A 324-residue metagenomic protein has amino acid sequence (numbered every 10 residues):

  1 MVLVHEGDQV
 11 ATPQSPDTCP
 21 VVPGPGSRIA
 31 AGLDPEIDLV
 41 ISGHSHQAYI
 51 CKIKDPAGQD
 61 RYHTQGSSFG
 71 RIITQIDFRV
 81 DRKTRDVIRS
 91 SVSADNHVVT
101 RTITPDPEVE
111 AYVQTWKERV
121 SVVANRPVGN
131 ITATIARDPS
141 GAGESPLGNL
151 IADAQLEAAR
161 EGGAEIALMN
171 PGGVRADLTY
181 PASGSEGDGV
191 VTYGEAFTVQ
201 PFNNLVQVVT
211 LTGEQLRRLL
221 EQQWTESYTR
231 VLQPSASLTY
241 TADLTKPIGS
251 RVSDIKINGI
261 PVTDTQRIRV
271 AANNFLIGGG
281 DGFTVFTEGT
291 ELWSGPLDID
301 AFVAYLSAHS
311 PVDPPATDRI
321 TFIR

Functional and structural regions predicted by a protein language model:
M1-S15: Short acidic, glycine-rich surface-loop motifs adjacent to enzyme active sites
M1-V2, V40, H44, F78 (+3 more regions): Divalent metal-coordination and catalytic microenvironments
H5-G7, H44-H46, S68, P171-G173 (+1 more regions): Short, ordered loop/turn segments at secondary-structure junctions
A11, A48-I50, A176: Conserved protein kinase catalytic core
T18, P105, V120, S140 (+3 more regions): Generic alpha-helical structural element
T18-R126, S227-V231, P247-S253: Active-site-adjacent helix-turn-beta-strand microarchitecture at beta-sheet edges that either contains or buttresses
I53-Y62, I72, D86-I88, A94 (+2 more regions): Feature captures C-terminal
N125-E144: Glycine-rich phosphate/diphosphate-binding loops and the adjacent beta-loop-alpha structural elements that coordinate
